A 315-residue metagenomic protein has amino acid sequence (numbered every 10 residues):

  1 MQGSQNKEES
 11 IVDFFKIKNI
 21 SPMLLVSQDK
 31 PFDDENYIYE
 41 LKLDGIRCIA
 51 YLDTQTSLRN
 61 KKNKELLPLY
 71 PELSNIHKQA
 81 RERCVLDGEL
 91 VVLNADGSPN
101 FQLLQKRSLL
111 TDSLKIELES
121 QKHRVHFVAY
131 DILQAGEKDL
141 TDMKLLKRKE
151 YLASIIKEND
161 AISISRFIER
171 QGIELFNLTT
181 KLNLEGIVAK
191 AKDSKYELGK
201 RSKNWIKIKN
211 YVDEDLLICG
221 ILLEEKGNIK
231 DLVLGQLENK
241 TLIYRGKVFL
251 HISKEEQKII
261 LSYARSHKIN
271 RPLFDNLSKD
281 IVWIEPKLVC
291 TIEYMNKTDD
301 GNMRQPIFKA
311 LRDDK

Functional and structural regions predicted by a protein language model:
M1-K315: Catalytic cores of nucleic-acid ligases and guanylyltransferases
